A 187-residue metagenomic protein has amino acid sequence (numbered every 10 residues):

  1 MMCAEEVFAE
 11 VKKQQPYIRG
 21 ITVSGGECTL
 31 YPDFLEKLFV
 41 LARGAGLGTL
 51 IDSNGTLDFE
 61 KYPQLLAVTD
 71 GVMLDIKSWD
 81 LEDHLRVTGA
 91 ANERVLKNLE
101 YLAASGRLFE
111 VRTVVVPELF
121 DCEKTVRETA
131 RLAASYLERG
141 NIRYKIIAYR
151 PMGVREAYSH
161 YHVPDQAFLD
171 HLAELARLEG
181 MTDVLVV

Functional and structural regions predicted by a protein language model:
M1-E6: Non-heme iron-sulfur electron-transfer modules
F8-G25, T29-Y158: Conserved AdoMet/S-adenosylmethionine-binding subsite of the radical SAM
D58, C122, H171, V186-V187: Alpha-helix initiation/capping motif
L96, D165-A176: Short alpha-helix
H160-H162: Short, surface-exposed glycine/acidic/tryptophan-bearing loops
A173-V187: A cross-taxonomic marker for long C-terminal extensions/tails that follow the last structured domain
